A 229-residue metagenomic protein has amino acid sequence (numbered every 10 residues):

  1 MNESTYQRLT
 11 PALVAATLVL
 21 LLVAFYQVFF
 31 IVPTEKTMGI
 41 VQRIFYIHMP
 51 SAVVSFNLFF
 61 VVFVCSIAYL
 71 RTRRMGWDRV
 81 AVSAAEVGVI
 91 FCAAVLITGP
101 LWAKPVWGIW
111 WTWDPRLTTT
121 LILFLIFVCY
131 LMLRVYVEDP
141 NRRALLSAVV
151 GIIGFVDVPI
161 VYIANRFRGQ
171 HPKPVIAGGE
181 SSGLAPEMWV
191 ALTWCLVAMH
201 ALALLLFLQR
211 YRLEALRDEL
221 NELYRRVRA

Functional and structural regions predicted by a protein language model:
M1-A229: Polytopic transmembrane helical bundles with strong interfacial aromatic enrichment
